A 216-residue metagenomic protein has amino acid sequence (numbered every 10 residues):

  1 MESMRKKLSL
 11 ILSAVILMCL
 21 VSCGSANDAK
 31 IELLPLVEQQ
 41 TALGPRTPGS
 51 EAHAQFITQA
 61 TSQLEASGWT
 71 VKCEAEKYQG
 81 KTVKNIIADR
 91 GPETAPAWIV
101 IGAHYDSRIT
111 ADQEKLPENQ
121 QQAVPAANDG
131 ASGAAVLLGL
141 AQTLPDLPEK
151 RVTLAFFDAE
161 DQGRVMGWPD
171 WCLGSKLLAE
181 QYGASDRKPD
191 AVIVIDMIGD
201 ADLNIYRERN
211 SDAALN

Functional and structural regions predicted by a protein language model:
E2-I11: Bacterial N-terminal signal peptides that target proteins for export
C19-S22: C-terminal motif of bacterial Sec signal peptides marking the signal peptidase cleavage site
G24-N27: Bacterial lipoprotein signal-peptidase II cleavage site
E32-Q39, E51-G68, S132-G139, L173-L177 (+2 more regions): Extracytoplasmic/secreted proteins, especially bacterial periplasmic and envelope-associated proteins
L36-E93: A non-catalytic alpha/beta surface segment that caps or lines the substrate-entry region of metallo-dependent hydrolase
Q40, E74-E76, R90-G91, G102-D106 (+3 more regions): Active-site-proximal beta-strand/loop segments in catalytic clefts of secreted hydrolases
T47-P48, K77-Q79, P92-A95, Y105-I109 (+3 more regions): Solvent-exposed loop/turn segments at secondary-structure junctions within structured extracellular/periplasmic domains
Q121-A214: Acidic/histidine-rich catalytic neighborhood of metal-dependent amide-processing enzymes
